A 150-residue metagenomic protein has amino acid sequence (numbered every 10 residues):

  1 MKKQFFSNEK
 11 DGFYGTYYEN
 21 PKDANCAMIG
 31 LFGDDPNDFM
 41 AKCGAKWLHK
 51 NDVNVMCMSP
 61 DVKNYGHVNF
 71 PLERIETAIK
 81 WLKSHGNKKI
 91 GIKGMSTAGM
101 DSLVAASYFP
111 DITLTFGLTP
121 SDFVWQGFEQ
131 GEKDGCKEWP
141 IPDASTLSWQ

Functional and structural regions predicted by a protein language model:
M1-C26: N-terminal cap/lid segment of alpha/beta-hydrolase-fold proteins
N25, L31-N37: Active-site glycine-rich loops that stabilize anionic/oxyanionic intermediates across multiple enzyme folds
D35-N37, K80-Q150: Primarily recognizes the serine-hydrolase "nucleophile elbow" in alpha/beta-hydrolase and SGNH/GDSL folds
C43-G44, L48, A78, S102: Residues within well-ordered alpha-helices
A45-Y65: Conserved alpha/beta-hydrolase
W47-H49, R74, A106-D111: Short, surface-exposed basic-aromatic patches at helix termini and helix-loop junctions that form
S59-G91: Catalytic nucleophile-loop/oxyanion-hole region of alpha/beta-hydrolase and closely related hydrolase-like folds
